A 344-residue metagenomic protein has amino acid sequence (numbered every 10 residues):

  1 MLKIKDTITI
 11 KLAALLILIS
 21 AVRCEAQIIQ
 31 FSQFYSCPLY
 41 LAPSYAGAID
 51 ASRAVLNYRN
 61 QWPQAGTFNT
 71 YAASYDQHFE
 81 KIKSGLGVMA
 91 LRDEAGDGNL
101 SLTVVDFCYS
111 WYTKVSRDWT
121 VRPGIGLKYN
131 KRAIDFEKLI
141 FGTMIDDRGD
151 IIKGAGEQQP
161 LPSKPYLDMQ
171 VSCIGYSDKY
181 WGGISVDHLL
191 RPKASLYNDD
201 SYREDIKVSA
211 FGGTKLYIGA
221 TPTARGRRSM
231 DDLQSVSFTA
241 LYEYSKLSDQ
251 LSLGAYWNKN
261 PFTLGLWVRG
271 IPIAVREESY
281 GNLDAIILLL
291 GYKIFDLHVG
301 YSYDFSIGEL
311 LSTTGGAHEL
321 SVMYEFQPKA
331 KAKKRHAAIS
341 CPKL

Functional and structural regions predicted by a protein language model:
L2-L12: Bacterial N-terminal signal peptides that target proteins for export
I4-K5, I17, I29, F34: Hydrophobic alpha-helical context, especially transmembrane and signal-peptide helices
K11-A21: Bacterial N-terminal signal peptides
V22-A26: Sec/Tat signal peptide C-region and signal peptidase I cleavage site
Q27-L344: Subset of outer-membrane beta-barrel
